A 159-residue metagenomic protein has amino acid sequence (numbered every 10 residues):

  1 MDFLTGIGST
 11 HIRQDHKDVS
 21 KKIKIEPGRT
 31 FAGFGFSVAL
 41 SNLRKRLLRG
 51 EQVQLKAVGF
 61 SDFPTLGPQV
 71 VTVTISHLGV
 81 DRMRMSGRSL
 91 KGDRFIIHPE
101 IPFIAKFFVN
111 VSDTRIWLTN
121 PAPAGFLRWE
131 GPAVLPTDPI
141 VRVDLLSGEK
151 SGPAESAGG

Functional and structural regions predicted by a protein language model:
M1-Q14, Q54-G159: Acidic, serine/threonine-rich low-complexity disordered tracts
M1-V58: Contiguous hydrophobic, core-forming segments of folded domains
